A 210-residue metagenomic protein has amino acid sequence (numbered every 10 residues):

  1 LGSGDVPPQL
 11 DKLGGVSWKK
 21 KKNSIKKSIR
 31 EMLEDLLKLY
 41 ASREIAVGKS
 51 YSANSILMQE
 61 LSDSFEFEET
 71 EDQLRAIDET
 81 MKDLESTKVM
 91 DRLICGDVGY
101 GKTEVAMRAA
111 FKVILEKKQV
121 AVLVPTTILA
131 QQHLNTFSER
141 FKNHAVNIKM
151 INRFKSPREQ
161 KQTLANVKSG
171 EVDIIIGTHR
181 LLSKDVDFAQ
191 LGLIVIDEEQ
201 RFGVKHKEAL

Functional and structural regions predicted by a protein language model:
L1-D72: Upstream accessory/linker segments immediately N-terminal to the RecA-like ATPase cores of bacterial MutS and a subset
E66-M90, E104-V105: N-terminal pre-P-loop "Q-motif" helix
D91, V105-L134, K142-N147: Conserved SF1/SF2 helicase motif Ia
G101: Conserved glycine(s) of the Walker
R108-K112, A189-Q190, F202-L210: Short, conserved "post-DEAD/DEAH" coupling segment immediately C-terminal to helicase motif II within the SF2/RecA-like
L129-K168: Conserved helix-turn-beta segment of the N-terminal RecA-like "Helicase ATP-binding" lobe in SF1/SF2 helicases
F154-I175, L182-L191: Conserved motor-coupling elements within RecA-like helicase/translocase cores
T178, D197-E198: Walker B catalytic acidic pair
